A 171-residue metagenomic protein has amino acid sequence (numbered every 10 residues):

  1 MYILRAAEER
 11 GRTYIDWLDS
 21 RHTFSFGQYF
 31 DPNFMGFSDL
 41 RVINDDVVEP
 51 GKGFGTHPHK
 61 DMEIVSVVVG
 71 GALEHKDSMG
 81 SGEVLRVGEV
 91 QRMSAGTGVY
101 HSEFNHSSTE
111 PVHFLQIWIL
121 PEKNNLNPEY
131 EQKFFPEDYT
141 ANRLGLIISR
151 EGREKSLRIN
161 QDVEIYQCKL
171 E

Functional and structural regions predicted by a protein language model:
M1-D45, E49-P50, F54-G55, L85 (+2 more regions): A short, N-terminal "cap"/entry segment at the start of jelly-roll beta-barrel domains of the cupin/DSBH fold
I43, K60-E74, W118-P121, Q167-L170: Short, conserved beta-strand element in jelly-roll/cupin
V47, G71-H75, V90-Q91, N124: Short beta-strand segments in beta-sandwich/barrel cores
P50-G51, G88, G96, E171: Tight coil/turn sites that cap or link beta-strands
H57-H59, H101: Histidine-centered divalent metal-coordination motifs
H75-S78, R92-S94, Y100-S108: Short beta-strand His + acidic residue motifs that chelate non-heme Fe in jelly-roll/DSBH and cupin folds
M79-S94, E137-T140: Short acidic-glycine-tyrosine-enriched beta hairpin
